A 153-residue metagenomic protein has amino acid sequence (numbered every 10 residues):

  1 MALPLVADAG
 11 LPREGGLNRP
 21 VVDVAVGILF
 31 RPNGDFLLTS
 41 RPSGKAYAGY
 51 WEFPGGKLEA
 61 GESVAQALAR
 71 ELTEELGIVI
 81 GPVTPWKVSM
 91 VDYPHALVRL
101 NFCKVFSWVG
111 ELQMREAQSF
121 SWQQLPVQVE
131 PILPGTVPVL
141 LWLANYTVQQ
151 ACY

Functional and structural regions predicted by a protein language model:
V6-A7, L11-F36, K57, V88: Conserved N-terminal beta-strand and adjoining loop/helix that marks the start of the Nudix/MutT-like hydrolase domain
R31-G34, P42, F106-E111, Q124-V127: Short loop segments at secondary-structure junctions
D35-E74: Conserved Nudix-box catalytic region and its N-terminal flanking loop in Nudix hydrolases and closely related
E75-P82: Short secondary-structure junctions
V79, V88-L112, S119, L125: Active-site-adjacent beta-strand/loop module that shapes the phosphate/pyrophosphate-binding cleft
K104, L112-N145: NUDIX/MutT-family hydrolases
A144-Y153: Generic C-terminal helix-cap and adjacent flexible tail
